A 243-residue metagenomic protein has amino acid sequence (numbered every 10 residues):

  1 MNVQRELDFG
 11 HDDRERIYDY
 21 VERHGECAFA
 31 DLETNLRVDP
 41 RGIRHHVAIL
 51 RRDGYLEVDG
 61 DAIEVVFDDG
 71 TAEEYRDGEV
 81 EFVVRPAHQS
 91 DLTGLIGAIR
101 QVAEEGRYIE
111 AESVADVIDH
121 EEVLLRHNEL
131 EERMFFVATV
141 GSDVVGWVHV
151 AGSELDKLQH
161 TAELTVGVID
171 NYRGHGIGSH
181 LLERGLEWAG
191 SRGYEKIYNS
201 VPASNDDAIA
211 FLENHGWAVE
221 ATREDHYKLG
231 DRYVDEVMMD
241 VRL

Functional and structural regions predicted by a protein language model:
N2-R5, R51, Y55-S90: Conserved N-terminal entry element of GNAT/NAT acetyltransferase domains
H24-G25, E154-L164, R173, R192-E195: A conserved beta-turn-beta hairpin within the catalytic core of GNAT-like acetyltransferases that forms part
A30-D31, L182, A189-V201: Conserved GNAT acetyl-CoA-binding A-motif
D39, N199-I209, H226-Y227: Conserved beta-strand-loop-alpha-helix junction that forms the acyl-donor binding cleft
V58-D61, Y198-S200, G216-Y233: Conserved catalytic-core motifs of GNAT/GCN5-like acyltransferases
G97-V114: Helix-loop element at the rim of GNAT/NAT acetyltransferase active sites that forms part of the acceptor-substrate
S113-I169, R242: Acetyl-CoA-dependent GNAT
V166-V168, G174-S191, A210-N214: Conserved acetyl-CoA-binding loop-helix of GNAT-fold acetyltransferases
